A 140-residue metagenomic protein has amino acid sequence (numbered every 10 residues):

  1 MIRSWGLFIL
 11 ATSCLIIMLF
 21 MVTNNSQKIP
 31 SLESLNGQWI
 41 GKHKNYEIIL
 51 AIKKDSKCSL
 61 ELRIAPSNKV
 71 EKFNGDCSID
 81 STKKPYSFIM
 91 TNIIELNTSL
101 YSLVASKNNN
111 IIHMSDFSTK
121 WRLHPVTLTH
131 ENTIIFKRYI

Functional and structural regions predicted by a protein language model:
M1-L7, C77: Positively charged n-region of N-terminal signal peptides that target proteins for export
F8-M21: Hydrophobic membrane-insertion alpha-helices, especially the h-region of bacterial N-terminal signal peptides
N24-Q38, A51-K53: N-terminal helix-cap/turn-to-beta initiation motif at the start of protein domains
K44-E47, I64-S118: Contiguous, well-ordered beta-strand patches that form the walls/edges of small beta-barrel/beta-sandwich domains
K54-C58, K83: Structural signal for glycine-centered tight turns and loop->strand junctions in beta-sheet-rich domains
H113-H130: Short, exposed beta-strand-loop hairpins at the edges of beta-sheets in extracellular/periplasmic proteins
Y139-I140: Short, solvent-exposed mixed-charge patches
